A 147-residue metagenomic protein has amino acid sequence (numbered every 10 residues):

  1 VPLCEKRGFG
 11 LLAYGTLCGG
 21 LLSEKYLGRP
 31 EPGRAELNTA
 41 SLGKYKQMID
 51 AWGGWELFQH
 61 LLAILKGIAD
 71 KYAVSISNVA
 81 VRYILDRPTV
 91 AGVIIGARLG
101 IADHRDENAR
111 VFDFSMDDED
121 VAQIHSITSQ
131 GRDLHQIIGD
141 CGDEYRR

Functional and structural regions predicted by a protein language model:
V1-S41, S75: Aromatic-lined glycan-binding groove of carbohydrate-active enzymes
K6, R29-G67, K71, D86-G92 (+1 more regions): Terminal-tail/helix-coil boundary detector
G10-L12, A91-I94: Structural preference for beta-strand elements that scaffold enzyme active sites
T16, I95, S126: Active-site donor-binding loop signature of nucleotide-sugar glycosyltransferases
E24-K25, G96, N108: Residue-level signal for well-ordered alpha-helical positions
V79: Glycine/threonine-rich phosphate-binding loop and adjacent beta-strand/alpha-helix elements that clamp
R82-Y83: Hydrophobic, secondary-structure "cap" segments at the distal end of domains
